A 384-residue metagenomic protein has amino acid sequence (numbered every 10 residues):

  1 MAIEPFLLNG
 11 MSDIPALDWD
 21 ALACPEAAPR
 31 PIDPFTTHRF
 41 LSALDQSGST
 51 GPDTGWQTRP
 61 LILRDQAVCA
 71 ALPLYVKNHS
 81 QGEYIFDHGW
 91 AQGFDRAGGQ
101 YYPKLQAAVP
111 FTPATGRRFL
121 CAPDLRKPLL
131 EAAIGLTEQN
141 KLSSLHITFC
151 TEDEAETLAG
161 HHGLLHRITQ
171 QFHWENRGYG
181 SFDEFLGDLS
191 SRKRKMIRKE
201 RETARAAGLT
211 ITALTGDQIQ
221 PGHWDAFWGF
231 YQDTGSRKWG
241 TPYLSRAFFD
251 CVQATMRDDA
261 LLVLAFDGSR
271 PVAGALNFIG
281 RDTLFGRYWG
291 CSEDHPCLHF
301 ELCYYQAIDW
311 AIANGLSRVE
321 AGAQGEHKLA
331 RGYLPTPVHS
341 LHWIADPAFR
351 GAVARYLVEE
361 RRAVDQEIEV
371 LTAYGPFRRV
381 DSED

Functional and structural regions predicted by a protein language model:
M1-D384: N-acyltransferase acceptor-side catalytic subdomain
